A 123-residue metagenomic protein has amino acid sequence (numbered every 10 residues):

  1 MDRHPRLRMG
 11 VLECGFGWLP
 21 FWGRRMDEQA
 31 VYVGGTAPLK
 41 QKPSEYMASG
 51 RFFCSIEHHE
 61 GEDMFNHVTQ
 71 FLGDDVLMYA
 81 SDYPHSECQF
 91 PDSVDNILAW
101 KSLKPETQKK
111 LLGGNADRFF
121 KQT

Functional and structural regions predicted by a protein language model:
R3-S49: Aromatic-lined glycan-binding groove of carbohydrate-active enzymes
L7, G17-W18, P38-K42, F53 (+2 more regions): Mid-to-C-terminal alpha-helical segments outside catalytic/metal-binding sites
